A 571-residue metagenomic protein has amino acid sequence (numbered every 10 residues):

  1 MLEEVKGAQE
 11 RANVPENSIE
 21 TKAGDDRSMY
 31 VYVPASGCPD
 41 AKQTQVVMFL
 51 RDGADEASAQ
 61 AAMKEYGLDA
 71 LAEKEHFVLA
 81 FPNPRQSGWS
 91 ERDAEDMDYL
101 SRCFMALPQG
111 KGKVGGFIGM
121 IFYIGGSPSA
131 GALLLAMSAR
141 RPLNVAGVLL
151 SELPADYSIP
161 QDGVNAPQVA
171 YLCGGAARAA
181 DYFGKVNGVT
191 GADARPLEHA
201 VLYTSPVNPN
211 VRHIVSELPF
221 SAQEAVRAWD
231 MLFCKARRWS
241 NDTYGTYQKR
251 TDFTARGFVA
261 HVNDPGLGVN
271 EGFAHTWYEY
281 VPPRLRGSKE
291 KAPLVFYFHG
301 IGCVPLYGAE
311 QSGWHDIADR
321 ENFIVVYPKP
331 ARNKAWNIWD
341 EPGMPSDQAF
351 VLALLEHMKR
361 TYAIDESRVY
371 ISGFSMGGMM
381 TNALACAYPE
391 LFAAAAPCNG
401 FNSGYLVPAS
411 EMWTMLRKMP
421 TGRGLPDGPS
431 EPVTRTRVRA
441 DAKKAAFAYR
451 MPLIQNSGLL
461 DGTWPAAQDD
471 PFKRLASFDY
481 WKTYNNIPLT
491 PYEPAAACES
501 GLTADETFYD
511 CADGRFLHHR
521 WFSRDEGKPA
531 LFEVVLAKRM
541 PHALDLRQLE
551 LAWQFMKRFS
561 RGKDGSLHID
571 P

Functional and structural regions predicted by a protein language model:
M1-V46, M63-Y66, K74-V78, N83 (+11 more regions): A domain-start/cap signature at the N-terminus of enzymes
T44, R51-E56, A292, H299-V304 (+1 more regions): Active-site glycine-rich loops that stabilize anionic/oxyanionic intermediates across multiple enzyme folds
V47-D52, F81, Y297-G300, Y327 (+1 more regions): Structural cue for short, hydrophobic secondary-structure segments
Q60-L79, G308-V326: Short amphipathic alpha-helix adjacent to the substrate-entry channel of hydrolases
A80-D98, Q311, D319, F323-Q348: Cap/lid segment of the alpha/beta-hydrolase catalytic domain
G88-G115, Y123, L135, D340-A363 (+1 more regions): Alpha/beta-hydrolase active-site loop
Y171-C173, I454-S457: Short beta-strand/loop motif that positions the catalytic acidic residue of the alpha/beta-hydrolase fold
A176-A177, L460-P465, P541-A543: Acidic catalytic loop of the alpha/beta-hydrolase fold
